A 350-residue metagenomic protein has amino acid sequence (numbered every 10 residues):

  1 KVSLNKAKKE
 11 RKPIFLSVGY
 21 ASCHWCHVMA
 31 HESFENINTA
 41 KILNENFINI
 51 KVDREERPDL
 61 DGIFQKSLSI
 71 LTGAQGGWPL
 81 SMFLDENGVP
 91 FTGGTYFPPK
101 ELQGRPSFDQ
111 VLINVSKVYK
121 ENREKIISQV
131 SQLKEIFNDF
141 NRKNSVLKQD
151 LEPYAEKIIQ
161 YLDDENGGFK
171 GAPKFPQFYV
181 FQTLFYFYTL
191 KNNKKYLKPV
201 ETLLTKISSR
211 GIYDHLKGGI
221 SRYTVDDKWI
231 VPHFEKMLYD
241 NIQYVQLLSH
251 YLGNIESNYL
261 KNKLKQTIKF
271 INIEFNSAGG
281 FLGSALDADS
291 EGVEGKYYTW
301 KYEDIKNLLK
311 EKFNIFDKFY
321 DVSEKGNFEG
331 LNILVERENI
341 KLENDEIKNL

Functional and structural regions predicted by a protein language model:
K1-L350: Replace the tail clause
